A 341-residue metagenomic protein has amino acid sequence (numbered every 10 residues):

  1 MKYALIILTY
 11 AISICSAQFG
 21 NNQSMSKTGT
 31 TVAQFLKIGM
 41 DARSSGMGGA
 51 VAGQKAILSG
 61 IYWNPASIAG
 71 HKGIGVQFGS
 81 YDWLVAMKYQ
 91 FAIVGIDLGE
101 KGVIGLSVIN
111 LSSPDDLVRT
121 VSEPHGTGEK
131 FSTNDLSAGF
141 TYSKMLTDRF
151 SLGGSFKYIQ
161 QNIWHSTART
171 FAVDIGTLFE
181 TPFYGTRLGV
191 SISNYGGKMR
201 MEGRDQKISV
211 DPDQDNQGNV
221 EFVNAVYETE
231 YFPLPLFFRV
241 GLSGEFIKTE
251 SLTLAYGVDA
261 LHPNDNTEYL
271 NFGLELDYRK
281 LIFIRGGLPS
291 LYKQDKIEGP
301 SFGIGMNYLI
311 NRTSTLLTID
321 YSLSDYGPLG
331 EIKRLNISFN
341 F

Functional and structural regions predicted by a protein language model:
M1-Q23: Bacterial Sec-dependent N-terminal signal peptides
Q18-F341: Subset of outer-membrane beta-barrel
